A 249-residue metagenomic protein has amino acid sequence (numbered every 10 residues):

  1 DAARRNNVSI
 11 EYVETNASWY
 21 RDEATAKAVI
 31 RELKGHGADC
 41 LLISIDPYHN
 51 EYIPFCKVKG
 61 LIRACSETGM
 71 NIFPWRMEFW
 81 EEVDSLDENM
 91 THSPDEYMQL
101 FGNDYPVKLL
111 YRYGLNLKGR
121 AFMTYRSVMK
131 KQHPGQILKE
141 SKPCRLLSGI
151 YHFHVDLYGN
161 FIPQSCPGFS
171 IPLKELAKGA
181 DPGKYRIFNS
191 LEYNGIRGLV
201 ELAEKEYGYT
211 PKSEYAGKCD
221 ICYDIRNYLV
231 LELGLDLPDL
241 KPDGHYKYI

Functional and structural regions predicted by a protein language model:
D1-Y97: Radical SAM/AdoMet-radical enzyme domain recognition
K27, D87, T91, D95-M98 (+5 more regions): Generic detector of well-ordered alpha-helical segments enriched in charged/polar residues, highlighting helical
R31-E32, K142-P143, Y209: Short, flexible, glycine/charge-rich loop motifs used to bind or transfer phosphoryl groups or to couple energy/partner
L41, Y151-F153, L173: A structural signal for short, well-ordered beta-strand segments
G69-F169: A C-terminal junction/extension of Radical SAM enzymes
C166-I249: Flexible mid-to-C-terminal extensions adjoining Fe-S/redox cofactors in radical SAM and related proteins
